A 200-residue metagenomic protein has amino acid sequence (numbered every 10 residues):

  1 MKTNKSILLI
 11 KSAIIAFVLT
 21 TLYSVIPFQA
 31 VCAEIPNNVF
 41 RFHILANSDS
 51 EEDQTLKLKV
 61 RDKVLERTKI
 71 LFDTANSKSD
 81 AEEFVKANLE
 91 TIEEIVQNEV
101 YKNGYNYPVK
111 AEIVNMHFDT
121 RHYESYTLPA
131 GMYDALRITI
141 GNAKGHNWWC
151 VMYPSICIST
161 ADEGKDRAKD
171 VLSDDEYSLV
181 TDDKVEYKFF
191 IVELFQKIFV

Functional and structural regions predicted by a protein language model:
L8-V25: Hydrophobic membrane-insertion alpha-helices, especially the h-region of bacterial N-terminal signal peptides
Y23-P36: Aromatic-capped interface at the extracytoplasmic side of an N-terminal signal-anchor transmembrane helix
N37-V39, T55, G104-P108, G131-A135 (+2 more regions): Extracytoplasmic
N38-L89: Early exported N-terminus immediately downstream of N-terminal targeting peptides
V39-L45, P108-E112, A135-T139, W149-V151 (+1 more regions): Soluble periplasmic/extracytoplasmic beta-strand elements of cell-envelope proteins
K78-F118: Amphipathic, coiled-coil-like alpha-helical scaffolding segments used for oligomerization/assembly
N98-Y101, V109-R137, A143: Acidic/histidine-rich
Y126-V185: Soluble extracytoplasmic domains of inner/organellar membrane proteins
